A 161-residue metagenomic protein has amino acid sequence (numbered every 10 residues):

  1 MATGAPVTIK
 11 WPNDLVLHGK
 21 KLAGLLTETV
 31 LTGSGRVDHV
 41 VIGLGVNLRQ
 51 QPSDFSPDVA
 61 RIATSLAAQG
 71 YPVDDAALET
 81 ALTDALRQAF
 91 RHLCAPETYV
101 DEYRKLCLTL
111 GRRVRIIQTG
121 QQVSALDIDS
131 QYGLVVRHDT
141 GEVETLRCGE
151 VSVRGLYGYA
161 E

Functional and structural regions predicted by a protein language model:
M1-V7, L17-E161: Long, positively charged amphipathic alpha-helical accessory segments at protein N-termini or as interdomain linkers
